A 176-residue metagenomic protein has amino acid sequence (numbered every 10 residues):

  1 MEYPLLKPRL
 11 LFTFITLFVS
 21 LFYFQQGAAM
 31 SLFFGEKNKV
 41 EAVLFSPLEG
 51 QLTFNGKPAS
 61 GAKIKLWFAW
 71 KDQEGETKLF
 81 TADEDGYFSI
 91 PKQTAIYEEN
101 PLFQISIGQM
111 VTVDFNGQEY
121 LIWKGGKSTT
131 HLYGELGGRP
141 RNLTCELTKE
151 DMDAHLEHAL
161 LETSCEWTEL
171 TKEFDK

Functional and structural regions predicted by a protein language model:
E2-Y3, V19, Y23-F45, D72 (+1 more regions): Feature of secretome-associated and extracellular-like proteins
Y3-T13: Bacterial N-terminal signal peptides that target proteins for export
L44-F54: Beta-strand-rich structural segments
G50, K78-Y97: Glycine-centered loop-to-beta-strand initiation motif
Q51, K65-W67, D114: Residue-level recognition of well-ordered beta-strand positions that form the cores of beta-sheet-rich folds across
K57-F68: Short, ordered, surface-exposed loop/turn motifs in non-cytosolic proteins
L66-W67, E84-G86, A95-I96, K124-T130: A short, sequence-level motif marking secondary-structure junctions
W70-T77: Short beta-strand and strand-turn-strand segments in soluble, beta-rich domains
